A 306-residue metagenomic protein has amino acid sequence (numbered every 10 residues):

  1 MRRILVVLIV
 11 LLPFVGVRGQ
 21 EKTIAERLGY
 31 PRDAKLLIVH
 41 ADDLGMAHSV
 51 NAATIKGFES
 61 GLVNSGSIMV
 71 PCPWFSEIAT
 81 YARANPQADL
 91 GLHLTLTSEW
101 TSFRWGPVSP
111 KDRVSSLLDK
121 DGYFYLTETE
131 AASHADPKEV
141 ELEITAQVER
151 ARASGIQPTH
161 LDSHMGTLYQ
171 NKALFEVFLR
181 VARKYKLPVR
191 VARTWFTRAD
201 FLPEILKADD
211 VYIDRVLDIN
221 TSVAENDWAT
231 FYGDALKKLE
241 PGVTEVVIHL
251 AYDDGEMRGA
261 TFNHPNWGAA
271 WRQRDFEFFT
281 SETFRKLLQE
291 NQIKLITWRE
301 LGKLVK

Functional and structural regions predicted by a protein language model:
I4-P13: Sec-dependent N-terminal signal peptides
V17-I38: N-terminal pre-catalytic segment of deacetylase/amide-hydrolase enzymes
R27-G29, T54-S60, E77-D89, G106-D119 (+3 more regions): Acidic (Asp/Glu)-rich catalytic clusters
L36-I38, V63-S67, Q87-H93, P158-D162 (+4 more regions): Structural preference for beta-strand elements that scaffold enzyme active sites
S49-C72: A short alpha/beta connector and helix-capping loop motif
W105-E130, A260-G268: Active-site gating loops and adjacent loop-to-helix segments of metal-dependent hydrolytic enzymes
P137-V211, T221-W228, K237, E277: Catalytic domains of cell-wall/extracellular-matrix polysaccharide-remodeling enzymes, centered on de-N-acetylation
V189-A192, H264-K306: C-terminal domain-boundary segment and adjacent tail
